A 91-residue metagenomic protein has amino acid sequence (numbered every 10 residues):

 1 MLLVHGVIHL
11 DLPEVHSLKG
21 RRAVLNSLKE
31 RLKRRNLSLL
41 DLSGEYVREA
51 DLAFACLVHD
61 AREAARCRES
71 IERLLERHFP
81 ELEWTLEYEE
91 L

Functional and structural regions predicted by a protein language model:
M1, E45-V47, R77-F79: A generic structural signal for short, non-catalytic loop/turn and secondary-structure boundary residues
L2-E14, L18: Short glycine-/aliphatic-rich beta-strand segments at the starts of folded cytosolic domains
V4-I8, A50-L52, W84-L86: Hydrophobic residues positioned within well-ordered beta-strands of beta-sheet architectures
K19-S38: Short amphipathic alpha-helix segments
R35-S43, W84-L86: A short linear hydrophobic-aromatic micro-motif
L39-H59: Short, charge-patterned binding micro-sites
C56-L91: C-terminal structural segments of small proteins and small subunits
